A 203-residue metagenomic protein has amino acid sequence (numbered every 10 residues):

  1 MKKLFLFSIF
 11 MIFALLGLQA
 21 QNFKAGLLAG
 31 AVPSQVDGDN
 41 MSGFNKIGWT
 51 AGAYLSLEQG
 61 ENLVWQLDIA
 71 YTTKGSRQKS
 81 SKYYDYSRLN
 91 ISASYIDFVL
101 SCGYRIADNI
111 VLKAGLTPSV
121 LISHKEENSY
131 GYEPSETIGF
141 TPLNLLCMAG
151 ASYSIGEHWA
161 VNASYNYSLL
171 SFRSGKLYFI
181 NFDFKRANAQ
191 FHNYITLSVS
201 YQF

Functional and structural regions predicted by a protein language model:
M1-L4, A20-Q21: Positively charged n-region of N-terminal signal peptides that target proteins for export
L4-A14: Sec-dependent N-terminal signal peptides
A20-E58, N62-Q66, Y130, S168 (+1 more regions): Short glycine/proline- and aromatic-enriched beta-strand/turn motifs that initiate or cap beta-hairpins
Q21-F23, G43-W49, S92-I96, T141-C147 (+1 more regions): Residues that define the transmembrane beta-barrel architecture of outer-membrane proteins
F23, N62-W65, I110-L112, H158-A163: Repeated loop/turn-to-beta-strand initiation elements of outer-membrane beta-barrel proteins
L27-A31, W49-L57, I69-Y71, F98-Y104 (+4 more regions): Residues on the lipid-exposed face of transmembrane beta-strands in outer-membrane beta-barrel proteins
V36-G43, K74-S94, I122-L143, S171-A189: Flexible, solvent-exposed loop segments that connect beta-strands
D68, R77-Q78, E136-F203: Predominantly the C-terminal beta-signal and adjacent terminal strand-loop region of outer-membrane beta-barrel
